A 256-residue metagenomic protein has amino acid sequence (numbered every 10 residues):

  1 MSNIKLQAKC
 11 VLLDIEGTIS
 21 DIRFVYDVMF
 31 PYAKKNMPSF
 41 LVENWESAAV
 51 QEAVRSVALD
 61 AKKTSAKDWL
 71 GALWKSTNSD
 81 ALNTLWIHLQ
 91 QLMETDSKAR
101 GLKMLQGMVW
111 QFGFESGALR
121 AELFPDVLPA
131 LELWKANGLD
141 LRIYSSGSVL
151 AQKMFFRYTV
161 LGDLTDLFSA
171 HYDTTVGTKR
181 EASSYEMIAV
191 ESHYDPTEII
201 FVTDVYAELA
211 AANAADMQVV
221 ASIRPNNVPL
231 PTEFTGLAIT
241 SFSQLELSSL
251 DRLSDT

Functional and structural regions predicted by a protein language model:
S2-Q7, D166-T256: Asp-based, Mg2+/Mn2+-dependent phosphohydrolase catalytic module
K5-D27: Asp-based phosphoryl-transfer active-site loop
I15, Y144-S148, D204: Short, well-ordered beta-to-alpha junction loops that form the rim of enzyme active sites and present histidine/acidic
I19-R23, L150-K153, A210, V228-L230: Short catalytic/ligand-binding loop motif for oxyanion handling, primarily in non-cytosolic enzymes, centered on
V25-L89: Conserved phosphoryl-transfer catalytic core
T64-P125: Metal-dependent phosphoesterase signature
G107, S116-T159: Substrate-recognition element of Asp-dependent hydrolases with the DxDx(T/V) motif
